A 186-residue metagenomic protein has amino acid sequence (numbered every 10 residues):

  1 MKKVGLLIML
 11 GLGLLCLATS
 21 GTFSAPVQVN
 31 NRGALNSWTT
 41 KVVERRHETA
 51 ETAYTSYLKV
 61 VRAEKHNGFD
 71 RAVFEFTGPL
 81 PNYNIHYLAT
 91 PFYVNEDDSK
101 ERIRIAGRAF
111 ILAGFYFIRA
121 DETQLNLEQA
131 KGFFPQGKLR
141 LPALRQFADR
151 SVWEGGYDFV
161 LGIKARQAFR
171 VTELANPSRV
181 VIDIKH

Functional and structural regions predicted by a protein language model:
M1-I8: Bacterial N-terminal signal peptides that target proteins for export
K2, T19-T22: Long, low-complexity, intrinsically disordered N-terminal extensions of eukaryotic proteins, enriched
M9-C16: Bacterial N-terminal signal peptides
G21-H186: Short linear recognition/processing motifs and adjacent strand/loop elements at protein termini and domain edges
